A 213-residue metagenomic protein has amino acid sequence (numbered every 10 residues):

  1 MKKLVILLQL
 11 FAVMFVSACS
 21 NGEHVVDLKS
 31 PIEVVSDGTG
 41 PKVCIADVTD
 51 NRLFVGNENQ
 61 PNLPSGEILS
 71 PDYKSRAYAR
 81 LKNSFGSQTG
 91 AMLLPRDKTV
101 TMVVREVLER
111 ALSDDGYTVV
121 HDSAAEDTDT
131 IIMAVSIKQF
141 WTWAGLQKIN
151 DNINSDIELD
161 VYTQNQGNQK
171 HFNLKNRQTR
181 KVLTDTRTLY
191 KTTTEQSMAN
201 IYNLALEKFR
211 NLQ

Functional and structural regions predicted by a protein language model:
K2-Q9: Sec-dependent signal peptide recognition, specifically the positively charged N-region followed immediately by
C19-M102, R210-Q213: A structural "domain/chain start" motif
C19-T39, D114-V119, N165-Q213: C-terminal/domain-edge helix-coil "capping" segments
H24-K29, D115-Q169: Surface-exposed short loop/turn segments
D47-L53, S136-T142, K175-R177: Generic short beta-strand segments
V103-D115: Amphipathic alpha-helical segments
